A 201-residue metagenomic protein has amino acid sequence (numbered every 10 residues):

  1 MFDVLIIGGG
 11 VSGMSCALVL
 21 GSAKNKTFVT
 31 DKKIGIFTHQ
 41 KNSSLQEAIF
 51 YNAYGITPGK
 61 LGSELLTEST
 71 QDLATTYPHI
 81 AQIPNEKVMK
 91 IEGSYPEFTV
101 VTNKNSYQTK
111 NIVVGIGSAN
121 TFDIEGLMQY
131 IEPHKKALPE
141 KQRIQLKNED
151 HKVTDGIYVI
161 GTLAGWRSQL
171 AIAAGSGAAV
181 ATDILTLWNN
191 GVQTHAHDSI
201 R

Functional and structural regions predicted by a protein language model:
L5-I7, V100, S106-A119, I157: Short hydrophobic core segments
I6, V11-T67: Beta1-alpha1 glycine-rich phosphate/pyrophosphate-binding loop at the start of Rossmann-like nucleotide-binding domains
S63-Q82: Helical element adjacent to the flavin cofactor pocket in flavoenzyme catalytic cores
P84-E97: A conserved short coil-to-beta-strand element within the FAD-binding core of flavoproteins
K110-Q142: Glycine-rich beta-alpha-beta "Rossmann" dinucleotide-binding loop(s) and their flanking helix/strand
Q129, K135-Y158, G165: FAD-binding beta-loop-beta segment adjacent to the flavin cofactor pocket
I160-D198: A conserved FAD-binding loop/helix module that cradles the flavin
